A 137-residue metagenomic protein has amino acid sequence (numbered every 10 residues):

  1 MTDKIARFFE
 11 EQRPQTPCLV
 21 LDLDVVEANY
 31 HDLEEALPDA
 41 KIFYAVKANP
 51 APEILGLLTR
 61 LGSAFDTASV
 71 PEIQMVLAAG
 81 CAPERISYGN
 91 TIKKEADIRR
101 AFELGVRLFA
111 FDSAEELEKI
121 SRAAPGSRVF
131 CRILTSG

Functional and structural regions predicted by a protein language model:
M1-F109, A114-C131: A charged N-terminal "starter" segment
G137: Feature marks short, surface-exposed loop/turn motifs that line or immediately flank catalytic pockets and channel
